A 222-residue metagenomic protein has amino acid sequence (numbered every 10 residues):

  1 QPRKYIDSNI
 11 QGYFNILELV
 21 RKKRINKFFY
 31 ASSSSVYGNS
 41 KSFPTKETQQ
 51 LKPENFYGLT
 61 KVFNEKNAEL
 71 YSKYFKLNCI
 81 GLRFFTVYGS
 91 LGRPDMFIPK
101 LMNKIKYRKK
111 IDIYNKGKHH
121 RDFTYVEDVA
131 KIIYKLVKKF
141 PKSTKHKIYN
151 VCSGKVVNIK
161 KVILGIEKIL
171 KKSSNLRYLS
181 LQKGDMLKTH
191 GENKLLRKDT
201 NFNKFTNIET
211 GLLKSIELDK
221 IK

Functional and structural regions predicted by a protein language model:
Q1-D7, K52: Active-site Tyr-X3-Lys motif and surrounding loop/helix of classical short-chain dehydrogenase/reductase
F14-F56: Conserved Rossmann-fold NAD(P)-dependent oxidoreductase catalytic core, especially the SDR/UDP-sugar
I16, A68, L101, L196-R197: Structural element of the ATP-grasp superfamily
N26-K27, N78-I80, K147: Structural signature of beta-strand start/N-cap positions in the alpha/beta core of ABC transporter nucleotide-binding
F43, E54, K66-V137, I163-I169: NAD(P)-dependent short-chain dehydrogenase/reductase
F56-F63: Active-site helix of classical SDR
I105-K222: C-terminal substrate-binding subdomain of Rossmann-fold SDR/epimerase-dehydratase oxidoreductases
